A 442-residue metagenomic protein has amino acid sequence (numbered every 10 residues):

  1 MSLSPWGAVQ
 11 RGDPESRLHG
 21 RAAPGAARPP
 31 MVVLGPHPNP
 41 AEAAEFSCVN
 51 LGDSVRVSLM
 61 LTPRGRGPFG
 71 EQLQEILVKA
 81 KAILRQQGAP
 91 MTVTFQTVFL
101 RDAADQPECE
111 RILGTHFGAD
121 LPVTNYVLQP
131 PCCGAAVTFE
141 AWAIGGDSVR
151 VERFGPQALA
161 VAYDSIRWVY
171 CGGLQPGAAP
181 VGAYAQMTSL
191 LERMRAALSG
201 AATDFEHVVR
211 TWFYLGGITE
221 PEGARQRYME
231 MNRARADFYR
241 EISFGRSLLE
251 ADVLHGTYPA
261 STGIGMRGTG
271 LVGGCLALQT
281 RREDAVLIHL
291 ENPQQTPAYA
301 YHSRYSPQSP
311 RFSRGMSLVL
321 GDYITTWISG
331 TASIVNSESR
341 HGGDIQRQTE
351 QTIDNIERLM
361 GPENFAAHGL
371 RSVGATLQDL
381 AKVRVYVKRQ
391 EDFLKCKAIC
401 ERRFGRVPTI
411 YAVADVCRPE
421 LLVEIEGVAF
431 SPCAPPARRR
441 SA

Functional and structural regions predicted by a protein language model:
S2-A442: Short, polar/acidic, helix-capping and beta-turn segments at strand->helix junctions that line the mouths
